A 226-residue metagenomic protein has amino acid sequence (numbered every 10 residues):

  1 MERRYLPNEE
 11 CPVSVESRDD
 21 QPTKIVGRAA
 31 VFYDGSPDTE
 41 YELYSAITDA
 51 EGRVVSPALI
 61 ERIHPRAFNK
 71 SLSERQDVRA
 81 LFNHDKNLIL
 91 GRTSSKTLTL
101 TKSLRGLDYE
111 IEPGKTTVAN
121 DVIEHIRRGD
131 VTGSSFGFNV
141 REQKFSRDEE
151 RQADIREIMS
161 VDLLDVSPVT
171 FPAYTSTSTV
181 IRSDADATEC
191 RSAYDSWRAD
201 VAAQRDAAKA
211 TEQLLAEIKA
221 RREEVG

Functional and structural regions predicted by a protein language model:
M1-S196, R205: Signature of dsDNA virion morphogenesis modules
S183-G226: Charged/polar low-complexity intrinsically disordered segments, enriched in acidic residues
